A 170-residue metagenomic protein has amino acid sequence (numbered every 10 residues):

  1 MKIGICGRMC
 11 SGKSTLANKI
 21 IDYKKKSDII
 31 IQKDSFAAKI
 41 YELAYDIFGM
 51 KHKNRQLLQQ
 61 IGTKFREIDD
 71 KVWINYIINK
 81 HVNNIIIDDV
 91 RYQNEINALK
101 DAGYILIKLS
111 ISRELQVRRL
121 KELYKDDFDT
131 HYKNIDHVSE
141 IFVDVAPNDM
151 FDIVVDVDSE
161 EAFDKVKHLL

Functional and structural regions predicted by a protein language model:
K2: Walker A (P-loop) ATP-phosphate-binding motif of ABC ATPase nucleotide-binding domains
I5: Hydrophobic anchor at the beta1->P-loop junction of P-loop NTPases
R8: P-loop (Walker A) phosphate-binding loop of NTP-binding proteins
K13: Conserved lysine of the Walker
L16: Hydrophobic positions on the alpha1 helix immediately C-terminal to the Walker A/P-loop
I29-N84, N94: ATP-dependent small-molecule kinase phosphotransfer cores that center on conserved nucleotide phosphate-binding segments
V72, L109-L170: Small-molecule kinase domains that catalyze NTP-dependent phosphoryl transfer to phosphate-bearing small molecules
Y76-L123: ATP-dependent NMP and nucleoside kinases share a basic, alpha-helical "lid"
